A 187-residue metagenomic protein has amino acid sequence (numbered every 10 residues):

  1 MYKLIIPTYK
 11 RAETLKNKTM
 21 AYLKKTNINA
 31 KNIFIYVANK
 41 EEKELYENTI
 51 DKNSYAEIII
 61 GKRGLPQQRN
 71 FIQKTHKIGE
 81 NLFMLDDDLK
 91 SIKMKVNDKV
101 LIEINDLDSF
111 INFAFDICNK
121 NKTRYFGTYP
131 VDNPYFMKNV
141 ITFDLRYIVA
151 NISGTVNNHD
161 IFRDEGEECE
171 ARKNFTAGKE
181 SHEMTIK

Functional and structural regions predicted by a protein language model:
M1, K10-T19, E168-K187: C-terminal catalytic/acceptor-binding lobe
Y2-I6, L23, K31-I35: Hydrophobic targeting segments
I6-N27, E42-T49: Short, well-formed alpha-helical segments that are part of the catalytic scaffolds of diverse glycosyltransferases
Y9, D86-D87, P130: Histidine-centered beta-alpha loop that forms part of the nucleotide-sugar donor binding/catalytic region in diverse
N17-K18, P66-F71, N112: Short alpha-helical segments and helix-capping/turn motifs at coil-helix boundaries
K31-N39, R124-G127: Short, hydrophobic beta-strand segments that form beta-sheet elements in well-ordered domains
Y36-L85, K90-E103: Active-site-proximal specificity loops/subdomain of glycosyltransferases
F83, I92-R172, T176, I186: Conserved catalytic core of nucleotide-sugar-dependent glycosyltransferases
